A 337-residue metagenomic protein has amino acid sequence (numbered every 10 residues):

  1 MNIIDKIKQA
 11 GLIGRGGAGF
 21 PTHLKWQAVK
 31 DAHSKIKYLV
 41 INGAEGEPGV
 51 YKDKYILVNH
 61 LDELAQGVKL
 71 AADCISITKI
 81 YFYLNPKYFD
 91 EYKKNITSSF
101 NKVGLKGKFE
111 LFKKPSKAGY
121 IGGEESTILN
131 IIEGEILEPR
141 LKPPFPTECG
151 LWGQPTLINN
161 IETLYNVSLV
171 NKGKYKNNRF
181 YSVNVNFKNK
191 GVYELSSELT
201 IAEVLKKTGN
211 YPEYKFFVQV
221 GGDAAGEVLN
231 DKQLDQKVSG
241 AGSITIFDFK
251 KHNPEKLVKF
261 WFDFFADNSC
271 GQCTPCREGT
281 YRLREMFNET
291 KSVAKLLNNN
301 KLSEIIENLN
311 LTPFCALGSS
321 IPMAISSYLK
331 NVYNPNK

Functional and structural regions predicted by a protein language model:
M1-I136: Iron-sulfur-cluster electron-transfer modules
G16, V68, G123, V204-L205 (+2 more regions): Buried hydrophobic positions in well-ordered alpha/beta secondary-structure cores of metabolic enzymes
A18, H23-W26, Y51-D53, E91-T97 (+8 more regions): Short acidic, glycine/serine/threonine-rich loops at helix termini
K25, I80, G209-D223: Short loop-to-beta-strand transition segments
K35-I36, K54-I56, K94-G107, S239-K337: Ferredoxin-type iron-sulfur electron-transfer modules in oxidoreductases and energy-metabolism complexes
K52-E63, N159, S196, F265-N268: Short alpha-helix boundary/capping segments
A65-A71, E194-E213: Short amphipathic, charge-patterned alpha-helical segments
F89-S197, T208-Y211: Hydrophobic alpha-helical positions that pack around
